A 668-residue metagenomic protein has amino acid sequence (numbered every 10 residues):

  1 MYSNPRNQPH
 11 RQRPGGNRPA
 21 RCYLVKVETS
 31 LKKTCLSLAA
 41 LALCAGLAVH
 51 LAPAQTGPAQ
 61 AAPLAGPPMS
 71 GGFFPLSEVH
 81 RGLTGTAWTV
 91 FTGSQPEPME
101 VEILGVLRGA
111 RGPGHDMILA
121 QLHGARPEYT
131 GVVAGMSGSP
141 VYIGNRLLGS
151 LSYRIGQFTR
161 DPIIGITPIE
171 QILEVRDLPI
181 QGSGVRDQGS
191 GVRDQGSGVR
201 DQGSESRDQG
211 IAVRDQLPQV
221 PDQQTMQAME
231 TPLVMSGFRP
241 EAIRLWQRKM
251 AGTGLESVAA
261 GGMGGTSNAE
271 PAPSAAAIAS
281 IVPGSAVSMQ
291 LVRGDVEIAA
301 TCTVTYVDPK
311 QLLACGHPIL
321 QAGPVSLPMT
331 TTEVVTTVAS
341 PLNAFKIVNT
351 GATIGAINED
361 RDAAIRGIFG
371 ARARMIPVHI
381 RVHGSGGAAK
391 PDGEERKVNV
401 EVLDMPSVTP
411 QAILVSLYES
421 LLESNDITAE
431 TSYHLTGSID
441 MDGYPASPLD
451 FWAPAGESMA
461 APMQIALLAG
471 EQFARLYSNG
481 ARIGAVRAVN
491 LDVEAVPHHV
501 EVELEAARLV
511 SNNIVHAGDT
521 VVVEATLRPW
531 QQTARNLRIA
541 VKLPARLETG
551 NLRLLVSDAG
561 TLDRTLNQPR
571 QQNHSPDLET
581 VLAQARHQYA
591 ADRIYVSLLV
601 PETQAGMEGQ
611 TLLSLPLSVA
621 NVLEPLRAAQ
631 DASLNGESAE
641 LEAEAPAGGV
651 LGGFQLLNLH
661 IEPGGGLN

Functional and structural regions predicted by a protein language model:
Y2, P53-N668: Terminal presequence/propeptide segments associated with secretion/organelle targeting and zymogen/polyprotein
Y2-R6, Y23-K26: Short, intrinsically disordered or compositionally biased N-terminal tails of bacterial proteins
P9-R11: Low-complexity, intrinsically disordered transcriptional activation domains enriched in glutamine and histidine
R13-G15, A20: Positively charged N-terminal leader segments that act as targeting/secretion signals
C22-A39: Bacterial N-terminal signal peptides that target proteins for export
S37-A52: Bacterial N-terminal signal peptides
